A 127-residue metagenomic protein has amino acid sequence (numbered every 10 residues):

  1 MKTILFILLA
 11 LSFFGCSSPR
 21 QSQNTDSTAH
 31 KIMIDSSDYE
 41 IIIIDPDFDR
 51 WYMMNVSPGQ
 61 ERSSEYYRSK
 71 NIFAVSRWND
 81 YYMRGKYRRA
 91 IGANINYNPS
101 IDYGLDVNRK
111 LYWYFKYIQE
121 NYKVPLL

Functional and structural regions predicted by a protein language model:
K2-L5, R20, I32: Family-specific functional hotspots in central-to-late sequence segments
I4-F13: Sec-dependent N-terminal signal peptides
I7, S22, D45-R50, M54 (+4 more regions): A generic structural micro-environment signature that highlights single residues at secondary-structure boundaries
Q21-A29: Short, low-complexity, disordered segments immediately C-terminal to signal peptides in bacterial exported proteins
M33-Y67, G92-N98: Low-complexity, intrinsically disordered regions in eukaryotic regulatory proteins and secreted peptide precursors
N55-K86: Surface-exposed acidic loop/strand-edge motifs in secreted or periplasmic proteins that form small linear binding
F73-A74, Y81-L127: Compact alpha-helical subdomains of small soluble proteins
